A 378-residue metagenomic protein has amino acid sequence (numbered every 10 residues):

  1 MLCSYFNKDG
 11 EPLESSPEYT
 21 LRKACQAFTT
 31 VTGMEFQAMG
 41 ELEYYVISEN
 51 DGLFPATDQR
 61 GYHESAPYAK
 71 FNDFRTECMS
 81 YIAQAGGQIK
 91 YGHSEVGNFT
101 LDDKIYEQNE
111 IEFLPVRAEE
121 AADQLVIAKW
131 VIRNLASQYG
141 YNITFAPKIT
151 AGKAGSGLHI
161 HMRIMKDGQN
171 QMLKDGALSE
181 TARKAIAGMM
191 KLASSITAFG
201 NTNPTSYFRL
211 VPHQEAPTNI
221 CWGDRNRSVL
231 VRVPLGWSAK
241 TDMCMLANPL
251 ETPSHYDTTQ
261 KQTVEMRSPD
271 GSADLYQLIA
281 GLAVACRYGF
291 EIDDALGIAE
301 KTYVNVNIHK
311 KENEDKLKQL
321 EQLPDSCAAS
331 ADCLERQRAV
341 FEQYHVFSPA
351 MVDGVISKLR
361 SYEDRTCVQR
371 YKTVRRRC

Functional and structural regions predicted by a protein language model:
M1-C378: Glycine-rich, acidic/polar active-site loops that bind/position phosphate-bearing ligands
